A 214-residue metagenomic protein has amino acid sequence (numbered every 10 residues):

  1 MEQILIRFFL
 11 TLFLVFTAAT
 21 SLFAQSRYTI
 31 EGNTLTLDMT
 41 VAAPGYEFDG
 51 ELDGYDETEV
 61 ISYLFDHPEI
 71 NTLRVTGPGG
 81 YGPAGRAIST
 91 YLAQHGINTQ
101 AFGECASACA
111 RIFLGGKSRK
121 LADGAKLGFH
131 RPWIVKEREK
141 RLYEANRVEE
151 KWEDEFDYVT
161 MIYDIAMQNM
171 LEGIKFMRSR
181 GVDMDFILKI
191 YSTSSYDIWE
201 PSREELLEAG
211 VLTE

Functional and structural regions predicted by a protein language model:
M1-F8: Positively charged n-region of N-terminal signal peptides that target proteins for export
F8-A19: Bacterial N-terminal signal peptides
A24-T58: STAS-typified acidic loop motif
I30-G32, P68-I70, Q94-G96, E104-A108 (+1 more regions): Extracytoplasmic
E57-I61, G85-S89, A93, A110 (+5 more regions): Extracytoplasmic/secreted envelope proteins and their assembly/folding machinery, especially bacterial periplasmic
H67-A84, N98-E104: Short, glycine-/small-residue-enriched flexible loop/hinge segments at domain edges that mediate gating
T72, E139-E214: Charged, glycine-interspersed solvent-exposed loop segments at helix/strand-loop junctions that cap or gate access
K117-E137, L212-E214: Gly/Pro- and small hydrophobic-enriched strand-loop and loop-to-helix capping segments that sit at the rims
